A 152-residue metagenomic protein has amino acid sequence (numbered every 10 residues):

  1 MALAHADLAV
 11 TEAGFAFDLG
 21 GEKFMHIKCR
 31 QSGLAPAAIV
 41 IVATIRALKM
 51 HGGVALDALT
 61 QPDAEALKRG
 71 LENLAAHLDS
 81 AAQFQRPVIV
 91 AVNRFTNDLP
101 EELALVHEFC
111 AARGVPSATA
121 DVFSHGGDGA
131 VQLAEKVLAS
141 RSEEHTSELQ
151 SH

Functional and structural regions predicted by a protein language model:
M1-V115, F123-G127, V131-L138: Conserved catalytic-core segment of NTP-binding enzymes
A118: General small-molecule cofactor/ligand-binding pocket signal
E144-S151: Conserved small/polar residues in nucleotide/adenosyl-binding loops
